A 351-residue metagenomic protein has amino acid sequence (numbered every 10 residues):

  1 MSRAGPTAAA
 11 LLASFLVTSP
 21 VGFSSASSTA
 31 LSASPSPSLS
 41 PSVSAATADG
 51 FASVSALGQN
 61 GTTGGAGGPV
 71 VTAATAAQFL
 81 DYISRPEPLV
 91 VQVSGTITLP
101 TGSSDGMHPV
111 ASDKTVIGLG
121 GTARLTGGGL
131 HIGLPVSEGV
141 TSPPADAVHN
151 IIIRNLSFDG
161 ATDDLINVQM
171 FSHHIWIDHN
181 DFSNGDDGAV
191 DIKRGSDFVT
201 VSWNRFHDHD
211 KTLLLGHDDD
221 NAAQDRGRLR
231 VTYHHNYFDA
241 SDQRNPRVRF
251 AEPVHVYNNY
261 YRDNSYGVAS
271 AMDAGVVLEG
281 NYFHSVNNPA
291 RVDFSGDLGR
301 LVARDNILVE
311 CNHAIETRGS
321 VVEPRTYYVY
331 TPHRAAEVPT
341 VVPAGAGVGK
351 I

Functional and structural regions predicted by a protein language model:
S2-V90, T98-P100, H313-I351: Extracellular "leader-to-stem" segments immediately downstream of a signal peptide or signal-anchor in secreted/lumenal
A77, G95-I97, G120, G129 (+4 more regions): A mature extracytoplasmic/lumenal domain signature
L80-P88, I97-I117, A123-R154, G160-F171: Extracellular beta-strand-rich solenoid/capping regions of secreted or surface-exposed proteins that bind or remodel
V93, L99, G118, I132 (+8 more regions): Extracellular beta-strand solenoids
P100, D220-A222: Sequence/structural signature of outer-membrane beta-barrel proteins
D113-T122, D146-G160, S172-D186, S196-H217 (+4 more regions): Right-handed parallel beta-helix
H131, D164-N167, A189, T212-L214 (+3 more regions): Structural detector of coil-to-beta-strand junctions
V248-Y261, S265-I351: Extracellular beta-rich repeat passengers
